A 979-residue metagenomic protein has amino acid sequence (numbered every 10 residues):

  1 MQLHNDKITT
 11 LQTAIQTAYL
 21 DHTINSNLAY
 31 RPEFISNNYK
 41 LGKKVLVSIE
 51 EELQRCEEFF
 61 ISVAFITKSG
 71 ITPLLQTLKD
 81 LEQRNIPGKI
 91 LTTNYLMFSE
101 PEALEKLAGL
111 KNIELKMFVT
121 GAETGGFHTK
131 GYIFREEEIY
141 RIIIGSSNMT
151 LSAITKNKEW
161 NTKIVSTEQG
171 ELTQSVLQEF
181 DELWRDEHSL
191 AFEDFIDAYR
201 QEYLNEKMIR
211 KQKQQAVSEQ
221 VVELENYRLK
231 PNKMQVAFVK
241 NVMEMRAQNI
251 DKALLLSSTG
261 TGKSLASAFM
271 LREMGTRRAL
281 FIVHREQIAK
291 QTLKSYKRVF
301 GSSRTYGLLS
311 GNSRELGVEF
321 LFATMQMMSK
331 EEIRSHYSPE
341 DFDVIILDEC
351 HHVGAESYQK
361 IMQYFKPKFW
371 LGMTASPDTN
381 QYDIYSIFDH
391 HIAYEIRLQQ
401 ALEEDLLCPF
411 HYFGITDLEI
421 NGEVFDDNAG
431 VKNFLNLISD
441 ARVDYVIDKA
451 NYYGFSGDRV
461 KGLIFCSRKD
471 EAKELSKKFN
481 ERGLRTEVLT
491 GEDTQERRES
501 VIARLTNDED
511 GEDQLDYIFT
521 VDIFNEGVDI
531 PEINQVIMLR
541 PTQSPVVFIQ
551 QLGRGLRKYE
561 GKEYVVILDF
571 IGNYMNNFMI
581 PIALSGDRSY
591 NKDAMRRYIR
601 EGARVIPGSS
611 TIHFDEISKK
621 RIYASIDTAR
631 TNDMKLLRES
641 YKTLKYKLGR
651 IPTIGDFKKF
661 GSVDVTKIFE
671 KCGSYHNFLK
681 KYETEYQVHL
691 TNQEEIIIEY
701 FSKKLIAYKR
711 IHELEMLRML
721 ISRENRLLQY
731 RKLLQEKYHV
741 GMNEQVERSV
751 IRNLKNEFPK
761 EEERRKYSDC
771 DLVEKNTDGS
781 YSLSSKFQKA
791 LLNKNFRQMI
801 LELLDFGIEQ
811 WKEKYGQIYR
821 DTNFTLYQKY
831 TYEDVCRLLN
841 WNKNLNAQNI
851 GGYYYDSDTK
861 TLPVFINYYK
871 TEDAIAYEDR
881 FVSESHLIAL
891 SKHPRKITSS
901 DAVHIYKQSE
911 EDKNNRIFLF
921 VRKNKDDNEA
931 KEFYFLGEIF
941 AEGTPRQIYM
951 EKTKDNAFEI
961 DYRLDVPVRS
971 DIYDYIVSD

Functional and structural regions predicted by a protein language model:
M1-N232, V236, H351: PLD/PLD-like phosphodiesterase catalytic module centered on the HKD motif
N205-P231, Y445, N451-Y452, S456-G457 (+2 more regions): Long, largely alpha-helical accessory region at the distal end of helicase-like NTP-driven motors
A247-L271: Walker A/P-loop
G307-L309, S313-R314, I333, E474 (+1 more regions): Conserved helicase ATPase core of P-loop NTP-dependent helicases/translocases
H352-Y412: Post-DEXD/H (motif II) to motif III coupling segment of the RecA-like Helicase ATP-binding lobe
Y394-L463: Conserved interdomain linker/interface between the two RecA-like ATPase lobes of SF2 helicase motors
P545-Q550, R554-L584: Conserved segment of the helicase C-terminal RecA-like domain
E699-S702, R710-M716, F824-E932: Acidic, glycine-rich low-complexity segments with interspersed aromatic residues
